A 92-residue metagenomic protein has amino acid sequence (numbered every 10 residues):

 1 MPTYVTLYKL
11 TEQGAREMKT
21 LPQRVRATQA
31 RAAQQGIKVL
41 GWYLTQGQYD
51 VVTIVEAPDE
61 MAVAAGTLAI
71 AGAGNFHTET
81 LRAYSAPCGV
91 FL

Functional and structural regions predicted by a protein language model:
M1-Q34, K38-L40, T45-Y49, M61 (+1 more regions): Short S/T/G/P-rich N-terminal loop/turn motif that feeds into the first structured element of a domain
A57-Y84: An amphipathic, aromatic/His-enriched active-site/gating alpha helix that lines ligand/cofactor pockets
